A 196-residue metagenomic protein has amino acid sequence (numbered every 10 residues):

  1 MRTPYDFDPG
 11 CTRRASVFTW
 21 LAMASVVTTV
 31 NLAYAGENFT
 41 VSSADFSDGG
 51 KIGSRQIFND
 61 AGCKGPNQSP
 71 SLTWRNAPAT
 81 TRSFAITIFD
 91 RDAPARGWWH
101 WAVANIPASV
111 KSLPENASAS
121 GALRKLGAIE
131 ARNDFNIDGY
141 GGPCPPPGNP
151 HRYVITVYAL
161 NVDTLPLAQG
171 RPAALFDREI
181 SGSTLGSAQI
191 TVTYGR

Functional and structural regions predicted by a protein language model:
M1-R13: N-terminal secretory signal peptides that target proteins for export/translocation
Y5-F7, F18, Y34: Aromatic (phenylalanine/tyrosine) cluster motif
C11-T12, N31-A33: N-terminal twin-arginine translocation
S16-F18, I155: Solvent-exposed aromatic/hydrophobic patches embedded in short alpha-helical segments
T19-T29: Bacterial N-terminal signal peptides
A33-R196: N-terminus-centered regions that define maturation/targeting leaders and the start of the first functional domain
